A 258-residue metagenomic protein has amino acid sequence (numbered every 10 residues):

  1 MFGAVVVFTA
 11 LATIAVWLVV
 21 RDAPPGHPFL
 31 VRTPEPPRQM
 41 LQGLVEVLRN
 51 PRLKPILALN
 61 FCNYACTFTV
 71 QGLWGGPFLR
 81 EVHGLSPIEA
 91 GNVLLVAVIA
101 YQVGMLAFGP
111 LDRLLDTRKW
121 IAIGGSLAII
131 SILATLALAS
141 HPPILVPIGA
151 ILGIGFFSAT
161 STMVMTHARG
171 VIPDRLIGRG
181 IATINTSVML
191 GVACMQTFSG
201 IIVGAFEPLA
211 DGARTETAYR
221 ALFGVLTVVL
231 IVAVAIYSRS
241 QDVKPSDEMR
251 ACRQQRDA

Functional and structural regions predicted by a protein language model:
M1-P24: Helix-loop-helix hairpin linking two adjacent transmembrane segments in secondary transporters
V6, W120-T135: Structural signature of the two symmetry-related core transmembrane helices
A15-V19, L222-A258: Multi-pass alpha-helical transporter architecture, strongest for 12-TM Major Facilitator/SLC carriers used
A23-L57, Q254-A258: Juxtamembrane intracellular "pre-TM" segments in multi-pass secondary transporters
P51-M105, V192-G200: Extracytoplasmic gate region of multi-pass secondary transporters
G104-T117: Helix-to-loop junctions at the C-terminal end of transmembrane segments in multipass secondary transporters
I144-T162: Hydrophobic core of transmembrane alpha-helices in multi-pass small-molecule transporters, especially MFS/SLC-type
D174-P208: A late C-terminal transmembrane helix in Major Facilitator Superfamily
